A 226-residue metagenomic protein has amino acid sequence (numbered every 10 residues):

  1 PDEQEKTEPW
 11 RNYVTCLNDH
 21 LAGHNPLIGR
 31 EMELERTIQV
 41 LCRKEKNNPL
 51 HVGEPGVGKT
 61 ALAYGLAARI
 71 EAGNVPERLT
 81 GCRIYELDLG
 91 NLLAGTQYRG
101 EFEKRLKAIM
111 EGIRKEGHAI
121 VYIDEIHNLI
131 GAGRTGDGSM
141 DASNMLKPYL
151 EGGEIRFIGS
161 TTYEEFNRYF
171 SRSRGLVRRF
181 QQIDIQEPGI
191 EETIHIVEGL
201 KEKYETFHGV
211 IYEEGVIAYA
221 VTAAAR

Functional and structural regions predicted by a protein language model:
D2-L21: Conserved ASCE P-loop NTPase core motifs with emphasis on AAA+ ATPases
E5-W10, N25-T37: N-terminal pre-P-loop "Q-motif" helix
M32, R43-G65: Walker A/P-loop nucleotide-binding motif
L41-R43, K107-E111, I123-R156, T162-G175: Conserved catalytic/switch belt of AAA+ P-loop NTPases
N47, R83-I84, R114-V121, G152-G159 (+1 more regions): Loop/turn-to-beta-strand initiation segments
A67-T80, L92-L93: Post-Walker A helix-loop "phosphate-sensing" segment adjacent to the P-loop in P-loop NTPases
P76-E77, I120, N167-G175, Q182-R226: Conserved C-terminal "switch" segment of AAA+ ATPases
Y85-R114: Short glycine-rich substrate-engagement loop in P-loop NTPases that contacts/grips substrate
